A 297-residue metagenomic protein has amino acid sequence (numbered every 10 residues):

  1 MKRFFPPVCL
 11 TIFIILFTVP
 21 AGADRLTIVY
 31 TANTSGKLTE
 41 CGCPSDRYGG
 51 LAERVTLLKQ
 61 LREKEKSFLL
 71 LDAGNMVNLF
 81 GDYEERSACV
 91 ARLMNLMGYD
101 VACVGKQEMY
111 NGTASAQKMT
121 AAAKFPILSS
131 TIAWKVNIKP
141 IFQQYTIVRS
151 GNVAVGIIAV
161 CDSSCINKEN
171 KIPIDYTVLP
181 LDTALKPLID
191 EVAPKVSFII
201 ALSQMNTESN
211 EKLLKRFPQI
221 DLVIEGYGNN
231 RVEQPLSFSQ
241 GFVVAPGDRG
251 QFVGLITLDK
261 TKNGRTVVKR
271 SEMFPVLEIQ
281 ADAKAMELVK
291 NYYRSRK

Functional and structural regions predicted by a protein language model:
M1-C9: Bacterial N-terminal signal peptides that target proteins for export
K2-R3, L16, A122: Generic N-terminal simple sequence motifs
F4-F5, T18-G22: Positively charged, low-complexity nucleic-acid-binding target-recognition regions
V8-F17: Bacterial N-terminal signal peptides
G22-K297: Acidic, metal/ion-coordinating pockets
